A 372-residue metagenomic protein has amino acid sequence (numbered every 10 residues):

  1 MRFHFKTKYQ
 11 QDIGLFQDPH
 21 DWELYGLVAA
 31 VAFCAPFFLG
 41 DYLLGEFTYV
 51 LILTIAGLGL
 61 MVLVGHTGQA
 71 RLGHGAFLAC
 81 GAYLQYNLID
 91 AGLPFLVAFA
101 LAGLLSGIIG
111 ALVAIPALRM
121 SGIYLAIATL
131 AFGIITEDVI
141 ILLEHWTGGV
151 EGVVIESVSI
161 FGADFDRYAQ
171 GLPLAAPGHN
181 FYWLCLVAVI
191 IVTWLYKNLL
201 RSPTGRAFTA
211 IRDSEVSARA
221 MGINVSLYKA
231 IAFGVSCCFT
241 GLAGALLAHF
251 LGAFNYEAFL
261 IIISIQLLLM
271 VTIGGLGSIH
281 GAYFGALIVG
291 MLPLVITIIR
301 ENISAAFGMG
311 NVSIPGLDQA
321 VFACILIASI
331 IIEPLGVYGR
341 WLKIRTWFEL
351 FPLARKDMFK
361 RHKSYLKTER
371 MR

Functional and structural regions predicted by a protein language model:
M1-R372: Transmembrane alpha-helices and adjacent helix-loop boundaries
